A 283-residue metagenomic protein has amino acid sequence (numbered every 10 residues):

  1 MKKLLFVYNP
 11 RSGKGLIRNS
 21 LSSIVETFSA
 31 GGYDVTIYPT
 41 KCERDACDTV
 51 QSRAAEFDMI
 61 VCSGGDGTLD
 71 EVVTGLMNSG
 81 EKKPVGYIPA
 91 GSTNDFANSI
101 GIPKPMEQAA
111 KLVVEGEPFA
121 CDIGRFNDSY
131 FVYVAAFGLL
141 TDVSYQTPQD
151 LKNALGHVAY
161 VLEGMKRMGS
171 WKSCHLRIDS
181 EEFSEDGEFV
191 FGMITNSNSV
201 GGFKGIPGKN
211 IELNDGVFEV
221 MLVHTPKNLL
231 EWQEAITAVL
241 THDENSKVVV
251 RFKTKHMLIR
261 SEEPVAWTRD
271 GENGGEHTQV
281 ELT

Functional and structural regions predicted by a protein language model:
M1-S63: ATP/NTP phosphate-donor binding region
K2, K83, K255: Nucleotide donor/acceptor-binding cores
G31, T40, N78-I194: Catalytic core of DAGKc-family lipid kinases
T68-G80: Short Gly/Thr/Asp-enriched flexible loops that form oxyanion-binding sites at enzyme active sites
A136, M193-K209, N273: Glycine-rich phosphate/pyrophosphate-binding beta-alpha loops
L151-V158, S199, G208-L230: Gly/Ser/Thr-rich active-site loops/lids in small-molecule metabolic enzymes that frequently grip phosphoryl groups
S180, D186, E212, L222-T283: ATP/nucleoside-binding phosphotransfer catalytic cores, i.e., glycine-rich phosphate-binding loops
